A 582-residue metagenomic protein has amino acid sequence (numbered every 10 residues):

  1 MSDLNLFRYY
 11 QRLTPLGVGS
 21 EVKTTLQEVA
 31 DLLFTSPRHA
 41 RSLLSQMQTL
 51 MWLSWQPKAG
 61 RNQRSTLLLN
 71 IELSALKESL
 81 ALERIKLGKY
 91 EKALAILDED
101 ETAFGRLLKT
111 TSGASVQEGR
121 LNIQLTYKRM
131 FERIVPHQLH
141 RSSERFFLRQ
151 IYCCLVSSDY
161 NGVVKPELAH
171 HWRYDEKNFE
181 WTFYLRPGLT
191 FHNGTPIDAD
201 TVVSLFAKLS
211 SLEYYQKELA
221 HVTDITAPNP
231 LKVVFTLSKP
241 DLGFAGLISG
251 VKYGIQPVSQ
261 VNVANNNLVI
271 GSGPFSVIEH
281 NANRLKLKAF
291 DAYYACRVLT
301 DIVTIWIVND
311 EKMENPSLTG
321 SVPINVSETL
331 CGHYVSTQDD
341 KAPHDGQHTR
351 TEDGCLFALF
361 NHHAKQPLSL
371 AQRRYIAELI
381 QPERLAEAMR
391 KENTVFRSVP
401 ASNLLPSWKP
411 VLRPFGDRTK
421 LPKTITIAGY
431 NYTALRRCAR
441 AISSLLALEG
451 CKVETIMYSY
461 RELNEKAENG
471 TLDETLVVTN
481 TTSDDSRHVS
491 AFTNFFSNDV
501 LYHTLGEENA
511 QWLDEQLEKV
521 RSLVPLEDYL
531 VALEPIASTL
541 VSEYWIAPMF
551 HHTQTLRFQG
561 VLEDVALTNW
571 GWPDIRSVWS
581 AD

Functional and structural regions predicted by a protein language model:
V18-V22, R41-L43, H140, H171-Y215: Aromatic- and charge-enriched surface segment that lines or borders ligand/interaction sites
G19-E28, L33-H39, M51-P57, F415-T479: Ligand/substrate-recognition segments at binding pockets and active sites
Q48, K58, Y375, L379-V411 (+2 more regions): Detector for C-terminal structural segments
T66, K217-Q260, P274-E279, R284: Surface-exposed binding/hinge segments that line and control ligand-binding clefts or catalytic entry sites
E118-E132, H170, F179-F183, V233-V234 (+5 more regions): Short, well-ordered beta-strand elements
R145-R173, V251-S272, H362-P367, S407-G416 (+2 more regions): Short, solvent-exposed loop/beta-turn-alpha elements that line the ligand-binding surface or hinge of extracytoplasmic
K288-D291, T349-Y375, L379, A388: A bilobed periplasmic-binding-protein/Venus flytrap-type ligand-binding module shared by bacterial periplasmic
A292-K341: Ligand-site clamp/hinge motif
